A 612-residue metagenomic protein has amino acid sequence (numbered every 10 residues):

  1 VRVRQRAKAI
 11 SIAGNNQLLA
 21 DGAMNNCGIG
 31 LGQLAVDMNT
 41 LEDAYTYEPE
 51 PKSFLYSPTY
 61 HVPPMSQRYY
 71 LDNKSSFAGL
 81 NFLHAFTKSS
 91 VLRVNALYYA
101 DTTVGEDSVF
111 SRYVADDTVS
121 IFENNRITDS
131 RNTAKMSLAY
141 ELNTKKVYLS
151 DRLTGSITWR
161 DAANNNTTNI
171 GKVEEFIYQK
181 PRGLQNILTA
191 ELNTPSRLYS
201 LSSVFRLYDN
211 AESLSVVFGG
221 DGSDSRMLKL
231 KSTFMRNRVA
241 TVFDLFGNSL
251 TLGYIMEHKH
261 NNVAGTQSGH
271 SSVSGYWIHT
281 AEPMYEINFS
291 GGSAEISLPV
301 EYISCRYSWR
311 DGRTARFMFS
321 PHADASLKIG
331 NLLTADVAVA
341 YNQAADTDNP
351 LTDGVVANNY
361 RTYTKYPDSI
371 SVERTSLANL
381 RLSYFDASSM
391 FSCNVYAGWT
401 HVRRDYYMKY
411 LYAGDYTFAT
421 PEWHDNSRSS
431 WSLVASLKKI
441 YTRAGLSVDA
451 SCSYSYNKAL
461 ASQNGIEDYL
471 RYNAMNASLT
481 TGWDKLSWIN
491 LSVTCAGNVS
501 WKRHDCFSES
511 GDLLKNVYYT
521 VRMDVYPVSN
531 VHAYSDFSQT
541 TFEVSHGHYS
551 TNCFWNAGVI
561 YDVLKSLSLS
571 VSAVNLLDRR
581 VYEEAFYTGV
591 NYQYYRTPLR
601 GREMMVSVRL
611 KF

Functional and structural regions predicted by a protein language model:
V1, L18-M24, L298-R306, Y366-D368 (+5 more regions): Transmembrane beta-strand segments that form the barrel wall of outer-membrane beta-barrel proteins
V1-R160, E175-V204, V242-G247, F289 (+14 more regions): Membrane-proximal, glycine/serine-rich, low-complexity loop/turn segments characteristic of large bacterial
R2-Q5, D72-A78, S130-A134, K180-L184 (+9 more regions): Residues that define the transmembrane beta-barrel architecture of outer-membrane proteins
G22, L31-D37, V104-S120, D161-I170 (+12 more regions): Outer-membrane beta-barrel translocator domains and adjoining extracellular loop/strand segments of Gram-negative
M65-L71, E123-D129, V173-Q179, D224-L230 (+10 more regions): Outer-membrane beta-barrel domain signature
L83-D101, D129-R310, P321, K328 (+3 more regions): Face-selective signature of the C-terminal outer-membrane beta-barrel domain
S371-L377, G398-Y410, G414-Y416, T420-S436: Signature for the C-terminal beta-barrel architecture of outer-membrane proteins
I489-I560: C-terminal beta-barrel architecture of Gram-negative outer-membrane proteins
